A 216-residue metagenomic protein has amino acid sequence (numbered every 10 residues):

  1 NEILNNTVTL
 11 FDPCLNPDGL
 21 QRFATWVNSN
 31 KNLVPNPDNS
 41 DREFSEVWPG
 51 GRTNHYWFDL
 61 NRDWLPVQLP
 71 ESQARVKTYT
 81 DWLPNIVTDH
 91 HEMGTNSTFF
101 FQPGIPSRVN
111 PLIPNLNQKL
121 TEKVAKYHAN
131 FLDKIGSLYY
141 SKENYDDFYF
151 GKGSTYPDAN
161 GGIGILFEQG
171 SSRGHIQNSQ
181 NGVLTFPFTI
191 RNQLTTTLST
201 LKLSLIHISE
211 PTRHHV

Functional and structural regions predicted by a protein language model:
N1-L120: Active-site/substrate-binding loop(s) of hydrolase catalytic cores
V8-F11, P84-V87, A129, S137-L138 (+1 more regions): Beta-sheet entry/capping signal
G50, L65, P114-E122, K142 (+2 more regions): Hydrophobic alpha-helical scaffolding
A74-K77, Y139, K152-Y156: Generic recognition of flexible, low-complexity loop/linker segments
T78-W82, H90, Y127, F131-I135 (+2 more regions): Generic, well-ordered alpha-helical scaffold segments in large soluble proteins
N96-Q102, F148-S199, L203: Active-site-adjacent mobile loop/cap segments within catalytic or ligand-binding domains
G136-K152: Short catalytic/ligand-gating loop segments at beta-alpha or beta-beta junctions within enzyme catalytic domains
I206-V216: Single conserved hydrophobic/aromatic residue that forms the stacking wall/gate of nucleotide- or nucleobase-binding
